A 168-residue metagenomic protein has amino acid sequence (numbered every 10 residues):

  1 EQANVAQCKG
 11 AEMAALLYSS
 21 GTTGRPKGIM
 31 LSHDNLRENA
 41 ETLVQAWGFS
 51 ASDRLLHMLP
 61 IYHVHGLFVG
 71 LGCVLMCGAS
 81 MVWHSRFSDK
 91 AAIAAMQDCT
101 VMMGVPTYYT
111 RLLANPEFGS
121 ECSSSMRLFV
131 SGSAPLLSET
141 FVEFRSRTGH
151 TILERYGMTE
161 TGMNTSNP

Functional and structural regions predicted by a protein language model:
Q2-Y18, R25, G48-R54: Conserved pre-ATP/AMP-binding loop-to-beta segment of ANL
A11, H33-D34, D53, L59: Structural detector for helix-capping/boundary residues
M13, S19-T22, L55, I61 (+4 more regions): Conserved S/T- and glycine-rich ATP-binding loop of Class I adenylate-forming
A14-E38: Conserved AMP-binding A3 loop
K27-M30, H57, A79-R86, L153: Short beta-strand->loop structural element characteristic of the AMP-binding/adenylate-forming
R37-R54, V64-V101, N115: Conserved AMP-binding/adenylation subdomain of ANL enzymes
F49, L59-H63, A134: Conserved AMP-binding
M96-G104, L113-P168: Gly/Ser/Thr-rich phosphate-binding loop
